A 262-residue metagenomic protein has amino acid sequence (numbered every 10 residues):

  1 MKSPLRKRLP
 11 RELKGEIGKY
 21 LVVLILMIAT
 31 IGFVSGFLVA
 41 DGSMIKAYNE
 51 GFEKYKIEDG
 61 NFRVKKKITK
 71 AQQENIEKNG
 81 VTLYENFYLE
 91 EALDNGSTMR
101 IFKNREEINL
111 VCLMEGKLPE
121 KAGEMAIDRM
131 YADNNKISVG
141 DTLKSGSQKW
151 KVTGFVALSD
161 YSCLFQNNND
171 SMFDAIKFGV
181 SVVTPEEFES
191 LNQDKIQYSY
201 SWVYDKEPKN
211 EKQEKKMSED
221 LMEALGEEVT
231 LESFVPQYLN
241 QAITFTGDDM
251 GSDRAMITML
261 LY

Functional and structural regions predicted by a protein language model:
K2-Y262: Membrane transport/envelope proteins' first extracytoplasmic loop
